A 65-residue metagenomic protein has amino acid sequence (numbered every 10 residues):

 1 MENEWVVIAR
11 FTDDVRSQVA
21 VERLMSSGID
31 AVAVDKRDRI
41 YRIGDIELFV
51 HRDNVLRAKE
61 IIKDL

Functional and structural regions predicted by a protein language model:
M1-L65: Acidic/polar low-complexity segments and flexible, solvent-exposed patches
